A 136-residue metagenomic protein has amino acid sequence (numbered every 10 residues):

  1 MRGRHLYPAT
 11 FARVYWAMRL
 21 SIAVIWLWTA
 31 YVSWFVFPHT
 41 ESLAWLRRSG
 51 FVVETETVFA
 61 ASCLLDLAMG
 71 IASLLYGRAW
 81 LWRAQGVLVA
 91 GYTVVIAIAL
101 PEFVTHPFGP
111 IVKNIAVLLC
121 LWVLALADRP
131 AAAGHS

Functional and structural regions predicted by a protein language model:
M1-S136: Membrane-interface extramembranous regions
